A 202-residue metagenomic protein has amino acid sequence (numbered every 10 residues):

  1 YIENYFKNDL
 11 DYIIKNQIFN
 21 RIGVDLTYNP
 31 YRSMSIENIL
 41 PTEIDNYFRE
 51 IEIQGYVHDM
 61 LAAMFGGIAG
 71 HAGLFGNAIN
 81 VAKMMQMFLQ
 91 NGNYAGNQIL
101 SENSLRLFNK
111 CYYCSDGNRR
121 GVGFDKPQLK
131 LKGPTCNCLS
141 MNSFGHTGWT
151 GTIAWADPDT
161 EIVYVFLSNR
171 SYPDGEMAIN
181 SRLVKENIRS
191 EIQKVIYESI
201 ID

Functional and structural regions predicted by a protein language model:
Y1-M141: Short, surface-exposed loop or secondary-structure junction motifs that flank catalytic or metal-binding residues
H146-D202: Structured C-terminal helix/loop/strand segments within mature extracytoplasmic catalytic/sensor domains
